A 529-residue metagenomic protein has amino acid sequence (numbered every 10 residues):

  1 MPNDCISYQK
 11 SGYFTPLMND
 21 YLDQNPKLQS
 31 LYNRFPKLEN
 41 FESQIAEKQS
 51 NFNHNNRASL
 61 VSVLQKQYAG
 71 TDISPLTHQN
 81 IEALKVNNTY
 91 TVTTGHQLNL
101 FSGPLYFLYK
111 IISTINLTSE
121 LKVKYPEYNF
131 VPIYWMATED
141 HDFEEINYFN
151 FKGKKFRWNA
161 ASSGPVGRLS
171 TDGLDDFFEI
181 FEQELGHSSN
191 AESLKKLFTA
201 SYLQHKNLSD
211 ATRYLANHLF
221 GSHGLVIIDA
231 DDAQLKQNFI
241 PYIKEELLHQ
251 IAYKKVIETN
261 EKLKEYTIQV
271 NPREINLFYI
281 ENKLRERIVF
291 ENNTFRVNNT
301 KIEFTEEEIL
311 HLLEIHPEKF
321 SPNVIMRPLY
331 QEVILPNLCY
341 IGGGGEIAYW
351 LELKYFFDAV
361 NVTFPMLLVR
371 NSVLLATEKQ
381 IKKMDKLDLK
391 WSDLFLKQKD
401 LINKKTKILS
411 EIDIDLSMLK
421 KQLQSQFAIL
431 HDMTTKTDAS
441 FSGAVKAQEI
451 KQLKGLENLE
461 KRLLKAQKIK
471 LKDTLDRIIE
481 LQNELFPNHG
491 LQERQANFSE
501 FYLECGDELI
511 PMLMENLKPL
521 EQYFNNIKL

Functional and structural regions predicted by a protein language model:
M1-I73: N-terminal leader/transition segments
M1-P2, L215-F304, E308-H311, D400 (+1 more regions): Long, compositionally biased intrinsically disordered regions
N87-K122: N-terminal catalytic cores of NTP/NDP-binding nucleotidyl/phosphoryl-transfer enzymes
P104-L105, T118-D142, P365: Glycine-rich phosphate/pyrophosphate-binding loops and their adjacent beta-strand/loop elements at enzyme active sites
L105-Y106, F143-F149, F239-I243: Short acidic, glycine/serine/threonine-rich loops at helix termini
F143-N150, L375-T406: A structural-propensity feature for long, helix-poor, extended segments
N150-F177: A glycine-rich helix N-cap at a beta->alpha junction
R273-L338, G344-Y355, F364-M366, L375-T377 (+1 more regions): A translation/RNA-centric and nucleic-acid-associated enzymatic feature enriched in Class II aminoacyl-tRNA synthetases
